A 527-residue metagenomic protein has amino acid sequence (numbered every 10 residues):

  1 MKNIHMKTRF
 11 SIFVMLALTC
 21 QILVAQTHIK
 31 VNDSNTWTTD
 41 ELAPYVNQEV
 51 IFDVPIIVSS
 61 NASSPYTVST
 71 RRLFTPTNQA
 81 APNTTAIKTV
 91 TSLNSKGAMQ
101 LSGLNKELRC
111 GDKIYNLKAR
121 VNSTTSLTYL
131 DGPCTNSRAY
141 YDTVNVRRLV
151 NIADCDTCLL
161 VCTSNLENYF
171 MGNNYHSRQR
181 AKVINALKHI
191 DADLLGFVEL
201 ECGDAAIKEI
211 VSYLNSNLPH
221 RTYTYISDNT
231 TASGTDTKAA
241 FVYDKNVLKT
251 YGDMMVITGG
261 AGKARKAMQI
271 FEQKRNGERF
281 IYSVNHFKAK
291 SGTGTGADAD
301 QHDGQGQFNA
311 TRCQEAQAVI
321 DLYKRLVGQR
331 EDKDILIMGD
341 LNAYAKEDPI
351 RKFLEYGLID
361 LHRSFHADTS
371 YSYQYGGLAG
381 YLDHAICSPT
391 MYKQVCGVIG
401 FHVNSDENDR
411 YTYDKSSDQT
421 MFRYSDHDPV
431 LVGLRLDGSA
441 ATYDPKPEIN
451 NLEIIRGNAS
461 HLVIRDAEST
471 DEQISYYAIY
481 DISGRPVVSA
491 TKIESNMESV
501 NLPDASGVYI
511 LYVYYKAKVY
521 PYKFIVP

Functional and structural regions predicted by a protein language model:
M1-T27: Bacterial Sec-dependent N-terminal signal peptides
A25-S164, N168-A181, H189, S216 (+4 more regions): Extended non-catalytic accessory segments flanking core domains
V31-D33, P44-N47, F52, C110-L117 (+6 more regions): Metal-dependent phosphoester-hydrolase catalytic domains
T125-T237, T295-Q305, T311-D321, D332-D334 (+2 more regions): N-terminal, active-site-proximal structural segment of metallo-dependent hydrolase catalytic domains
E167, E201, K288, L341-Y344: Catalytic metal-binding/acid-base residues of hydrolase active sites
L200, A206-K288: Structured beta-strand-rich core segments of catalytic domains in phosphoester-bond hydrolases
R275-E278, V284-N309: Active-site His/acidic residue clusters
P445-P527: C-terminal outer-membrane/trafficking sorting elements
